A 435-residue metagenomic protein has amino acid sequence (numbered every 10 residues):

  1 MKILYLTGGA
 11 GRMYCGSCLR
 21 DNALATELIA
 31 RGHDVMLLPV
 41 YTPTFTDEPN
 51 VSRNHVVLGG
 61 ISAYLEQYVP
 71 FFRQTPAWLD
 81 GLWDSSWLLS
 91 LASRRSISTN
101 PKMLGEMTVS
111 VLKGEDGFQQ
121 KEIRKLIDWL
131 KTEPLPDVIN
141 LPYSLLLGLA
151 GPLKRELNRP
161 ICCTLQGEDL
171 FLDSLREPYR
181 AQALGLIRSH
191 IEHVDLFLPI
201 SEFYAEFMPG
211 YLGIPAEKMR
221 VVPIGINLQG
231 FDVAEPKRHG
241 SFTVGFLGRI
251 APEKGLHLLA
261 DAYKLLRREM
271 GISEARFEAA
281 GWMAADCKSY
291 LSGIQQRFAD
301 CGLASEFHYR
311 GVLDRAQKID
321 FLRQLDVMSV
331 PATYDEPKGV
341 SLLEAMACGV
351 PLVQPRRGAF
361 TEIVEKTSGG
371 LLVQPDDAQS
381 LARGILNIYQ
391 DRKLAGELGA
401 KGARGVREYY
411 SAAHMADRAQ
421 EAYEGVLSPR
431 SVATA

Functional and structural regions predicted by a protein language model:
P39-D128: A conserved catalytic-core segment of Leloir-type glycosyltransferases
F203, G225: Carbohydrate-associated surface elements
K237-K254, A260-Y263, E278: Conserved donor-binding/catalytic core segment of Leloir-type glycosyltransferases
R276-Q295: Glycosyltransferase donor-sugar binding loop
L291-A316: Nucleotide-activated donor-binding/catalytic signature segment of Leloir-type glycosyltransferases, i.e., the conserved
P351-Q354: Short hydrophobic beta-strand element within catalytic cores of glycosyltransferases and related nucleotide-activated
K366-T367, L371-A378, N387-R392: Conserved acidic donor-binding segment of nucleotide-sugar-dependent glycosyltransferases
S380, N387, L394-Y409, M415-E421 (+1 more regions): A short, well-ordered alpha-helix in the C-terminal region of glycosyltransferases
